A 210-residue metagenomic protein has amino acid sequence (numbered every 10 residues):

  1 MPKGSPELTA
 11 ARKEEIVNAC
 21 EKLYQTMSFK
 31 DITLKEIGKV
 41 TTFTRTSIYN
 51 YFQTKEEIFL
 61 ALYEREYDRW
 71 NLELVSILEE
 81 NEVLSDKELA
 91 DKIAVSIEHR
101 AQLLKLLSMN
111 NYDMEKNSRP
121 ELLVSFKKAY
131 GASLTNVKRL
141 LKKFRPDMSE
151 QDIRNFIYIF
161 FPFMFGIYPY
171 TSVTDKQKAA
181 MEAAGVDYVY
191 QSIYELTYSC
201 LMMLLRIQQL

Functional and structural regions predicted by a protein language model:
M1-M27, E36, V40, N81: Basic, helix-initiating cap at the start of DNA-binding domains
A11, E15-K22, V40, E57-I77 (+3 more regions): Alpha-helical structural segments
K30-E57, A61: Helix-turn-helix
A61, V75-L103, F156-F160: Hydrophobic alpha-helical connector segments
R100-E121, D175-A179: Amphipathic alpha-helical segments used for helix-helix packing
N111-K142: A contiguous binding-surface segment within folded domains or other stable secondary-structure elements
T135-D147, F163-L210: C-terminal peripheral helix-coil segments that are non-catalytic and often amphipathic
R145, S149-I157: Membrane-interface starts of transmembrane alpha-helices
